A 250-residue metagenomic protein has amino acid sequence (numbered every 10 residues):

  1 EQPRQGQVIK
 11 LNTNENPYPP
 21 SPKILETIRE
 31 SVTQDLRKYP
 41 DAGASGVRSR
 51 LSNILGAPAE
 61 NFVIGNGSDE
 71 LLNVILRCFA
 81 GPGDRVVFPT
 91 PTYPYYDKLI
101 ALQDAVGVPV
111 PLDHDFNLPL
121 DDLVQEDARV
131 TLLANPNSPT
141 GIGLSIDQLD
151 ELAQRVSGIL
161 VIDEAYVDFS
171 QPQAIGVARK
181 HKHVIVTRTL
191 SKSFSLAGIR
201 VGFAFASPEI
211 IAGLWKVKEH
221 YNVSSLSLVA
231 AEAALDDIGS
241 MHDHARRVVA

Functional and structural regions predicted by a protein language model:
E1-K38, E126: N-terminal "arm"/small-domain region of PLP-dependent enzymes with the aminotransferase-like
I9, D84, R129: Conserved acidic residues
L11, T131, D163-A165, T187 (+1 more regions): Structural scaffold positions in well-ordered secondary structure
S45-R85, Q103: Phosphate-binding glycine-rich loop
F62, G158, H183-V184: Short, conserved active-site loop motifs that form the nucleotide-linked donor/cofactor pocket
G67-P82, S145, A153, I159-Y166 (+2 more regions): Glycine/small-residue-rich loop that forms an oxyanion/phosphate-binding "nest" at active or ligand-binding sites
V108, L112-D168: Active-site phosphate-binding strand-loop segment of PLP-dependent enzymes
H183-A250: PLP-dependent aminotransferase class I/II
